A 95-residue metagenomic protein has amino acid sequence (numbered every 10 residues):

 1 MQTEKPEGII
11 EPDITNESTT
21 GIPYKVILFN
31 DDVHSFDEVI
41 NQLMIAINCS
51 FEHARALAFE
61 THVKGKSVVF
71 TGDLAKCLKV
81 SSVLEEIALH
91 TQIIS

Functional and structural regions predicted by a protein language model:
M1-S95: Terminal domain-initiation and capping elements
